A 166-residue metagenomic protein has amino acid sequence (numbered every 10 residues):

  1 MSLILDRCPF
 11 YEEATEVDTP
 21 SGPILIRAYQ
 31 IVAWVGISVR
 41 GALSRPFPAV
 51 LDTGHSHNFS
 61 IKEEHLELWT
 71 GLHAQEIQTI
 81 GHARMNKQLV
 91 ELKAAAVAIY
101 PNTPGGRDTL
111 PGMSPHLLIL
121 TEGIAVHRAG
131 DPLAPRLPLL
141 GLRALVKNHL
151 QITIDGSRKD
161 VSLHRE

Functional and structural regions predicted by a protein language model:
M1-E166: Pepsin/retropepsin-fold aspartyl endopeptidases
